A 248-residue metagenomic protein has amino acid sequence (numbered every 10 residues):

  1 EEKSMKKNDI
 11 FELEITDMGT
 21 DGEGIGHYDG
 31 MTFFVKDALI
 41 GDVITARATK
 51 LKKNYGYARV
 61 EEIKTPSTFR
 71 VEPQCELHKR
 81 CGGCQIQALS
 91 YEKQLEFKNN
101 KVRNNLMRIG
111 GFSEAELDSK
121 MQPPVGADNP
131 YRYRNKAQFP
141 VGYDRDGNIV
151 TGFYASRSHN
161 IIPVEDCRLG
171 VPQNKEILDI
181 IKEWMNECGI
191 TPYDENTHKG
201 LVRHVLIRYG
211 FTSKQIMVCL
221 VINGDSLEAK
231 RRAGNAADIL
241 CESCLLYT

Functional and structural regions predicted by a protein language model:
E2-L246: Accessory RNA-recognition modules of RNA-modification enzymes
